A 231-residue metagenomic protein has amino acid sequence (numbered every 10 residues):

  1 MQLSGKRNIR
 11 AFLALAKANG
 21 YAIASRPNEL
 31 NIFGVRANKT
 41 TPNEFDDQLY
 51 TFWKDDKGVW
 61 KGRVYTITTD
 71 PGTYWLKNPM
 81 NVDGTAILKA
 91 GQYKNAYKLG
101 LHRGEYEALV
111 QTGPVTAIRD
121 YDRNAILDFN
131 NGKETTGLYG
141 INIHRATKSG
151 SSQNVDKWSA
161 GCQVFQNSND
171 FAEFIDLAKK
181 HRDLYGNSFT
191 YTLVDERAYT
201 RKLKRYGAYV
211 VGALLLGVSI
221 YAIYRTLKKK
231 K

Functional and structural regions predicted by a protein language model:
M1-D156, D170-K179, Y185-F189, E196-A198: Cell wall/extracellular polymer interaction/catalysis modules
R201-K231: Short hydrophobic alpha-helical membrane-entry/anchor segments
